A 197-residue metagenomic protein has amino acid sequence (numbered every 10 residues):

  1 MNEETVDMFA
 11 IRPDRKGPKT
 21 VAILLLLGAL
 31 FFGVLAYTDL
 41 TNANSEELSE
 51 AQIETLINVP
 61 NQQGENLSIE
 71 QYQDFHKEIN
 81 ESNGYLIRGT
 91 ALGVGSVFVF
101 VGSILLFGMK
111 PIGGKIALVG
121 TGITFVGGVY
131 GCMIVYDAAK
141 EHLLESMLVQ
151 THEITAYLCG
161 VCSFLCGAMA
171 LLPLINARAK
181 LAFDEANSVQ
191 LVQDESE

Functional and structural regions predicted by a protein language model:
N2-E197: Topology signature of small-to-medium multi-pass alpha-helical membrane proteins
